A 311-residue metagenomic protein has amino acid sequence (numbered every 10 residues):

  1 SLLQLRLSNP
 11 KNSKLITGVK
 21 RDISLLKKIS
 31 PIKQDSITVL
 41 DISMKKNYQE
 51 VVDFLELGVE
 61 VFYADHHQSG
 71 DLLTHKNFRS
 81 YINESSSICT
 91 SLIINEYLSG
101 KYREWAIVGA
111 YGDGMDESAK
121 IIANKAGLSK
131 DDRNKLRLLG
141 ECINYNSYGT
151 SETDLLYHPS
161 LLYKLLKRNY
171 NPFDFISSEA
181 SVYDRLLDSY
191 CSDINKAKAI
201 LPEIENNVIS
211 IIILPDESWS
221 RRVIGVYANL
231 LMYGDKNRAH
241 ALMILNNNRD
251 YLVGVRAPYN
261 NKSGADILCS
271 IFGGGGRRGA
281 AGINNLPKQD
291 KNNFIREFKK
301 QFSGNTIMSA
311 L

Functional and structural regions predicted by a protein language model:
S1-N144, N207-V208, I212-H240, I244-L311: Replace "Mg2+/Mn2+-dependent" with "divalent metal-dependent
S30, C89, H158-D174, I213 (+1 more regions): Short, solvent-exposed coil/turn linker segments
Y81-S85, K164-I212: Oxyanion-binding "anion nests"
S87-T90, L155, P159, Y183-Y190 (+4 more regions): Generic structural signal for well-ordered, non-membrane alpha-helical segments in soluble metabolic enzymes
L139-N146, E152-Y163: Long, charged alpha-helical interface segments
